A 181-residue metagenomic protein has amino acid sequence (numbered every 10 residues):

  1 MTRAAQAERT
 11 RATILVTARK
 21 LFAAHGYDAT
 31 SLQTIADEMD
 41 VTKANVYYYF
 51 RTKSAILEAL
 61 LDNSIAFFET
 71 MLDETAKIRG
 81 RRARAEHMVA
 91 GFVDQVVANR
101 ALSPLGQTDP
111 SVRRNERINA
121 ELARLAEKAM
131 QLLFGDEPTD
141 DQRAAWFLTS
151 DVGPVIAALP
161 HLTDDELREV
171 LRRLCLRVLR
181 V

Functional and structural regions predicted by a protein language model:
M1-R9, R79, E137, L176: N-terminal intrinsically disordered/low-complexity leader segments
T13, T17-A55, A59: Helix-turn-helix
A59, T70-A101: Hydrophobic alpha-helical connector segments
A83, S103-T108, N115-A123, E127-V181: Hydrophobic/aromatic-rich alpha-helical bundle segments in the mid-to-C-terminal region
